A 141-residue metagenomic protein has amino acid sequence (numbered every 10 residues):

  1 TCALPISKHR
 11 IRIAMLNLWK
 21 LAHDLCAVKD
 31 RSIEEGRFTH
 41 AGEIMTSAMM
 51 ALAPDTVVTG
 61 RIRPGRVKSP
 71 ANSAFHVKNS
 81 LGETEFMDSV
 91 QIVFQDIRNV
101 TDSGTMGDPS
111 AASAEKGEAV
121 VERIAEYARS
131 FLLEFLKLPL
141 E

Functional and structural regions predicted by a protein language model:
T1-E141: Extended, histidine- and acidic-residue-enriched regions that form the cofactor-binding/catalytic faces
